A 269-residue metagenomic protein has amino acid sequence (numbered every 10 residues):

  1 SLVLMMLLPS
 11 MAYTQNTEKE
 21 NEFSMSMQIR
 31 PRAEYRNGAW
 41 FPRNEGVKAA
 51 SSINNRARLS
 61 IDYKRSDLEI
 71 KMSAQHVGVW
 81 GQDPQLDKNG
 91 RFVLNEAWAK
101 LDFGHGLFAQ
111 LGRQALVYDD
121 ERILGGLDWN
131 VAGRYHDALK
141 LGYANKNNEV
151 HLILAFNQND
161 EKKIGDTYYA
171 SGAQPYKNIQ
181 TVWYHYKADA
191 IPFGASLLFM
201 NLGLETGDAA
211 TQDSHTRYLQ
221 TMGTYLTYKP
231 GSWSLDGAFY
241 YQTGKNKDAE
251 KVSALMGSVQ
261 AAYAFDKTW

Functional and structural regions predicted by a protein language model:
S1-T17: Bacterial Sec-dependent N-terminal signal peptides
A12-R113, L139-V150, Y218, T224-Q242 (+3 more regions): Beta-barrel outer-membrane channel/assembly domains of diderm bacteria
P31-E34, L116-D120, N159-E161, L204: Conserved radical SAM core fold
R43-V47, Q82-D87, I123-D128, I164-G172 (+2 more regions): Extracellular loop and loop/strand-boundary signature of outer-membrane beta-barrel proteins
H76, A115-V117, F156-Q158, N201-G203 (+1 more regions): Active-site-proximal loop/turn and secondary-structure-junction residues that shape catalytic pockets, frequently
N95, Y135-D137, Q180: Envelope-exposed proteins and targeting segments
V131: A short alpha->loop->secondary-structure connector
Y143, N147-G237: Internal metal/ion-chelating core segments
